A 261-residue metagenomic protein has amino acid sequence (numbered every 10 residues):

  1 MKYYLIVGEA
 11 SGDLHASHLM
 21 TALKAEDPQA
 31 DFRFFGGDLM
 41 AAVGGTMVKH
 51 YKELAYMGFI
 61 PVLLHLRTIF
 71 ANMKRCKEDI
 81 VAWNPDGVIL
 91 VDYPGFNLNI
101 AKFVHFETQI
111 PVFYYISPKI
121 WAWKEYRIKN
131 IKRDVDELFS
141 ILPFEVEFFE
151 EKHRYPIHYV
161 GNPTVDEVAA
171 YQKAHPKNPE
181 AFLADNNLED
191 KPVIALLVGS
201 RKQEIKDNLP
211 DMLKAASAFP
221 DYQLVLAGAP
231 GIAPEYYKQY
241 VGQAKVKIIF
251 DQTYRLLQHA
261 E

Functional and structural regions predicted by a protein language model:
K2, D86-G87, V193, E261: Structural motif
K2-Y3, L188-A195, Y222-Q223: Charged active-site motifs of nucleotide-sugar-dependent glycosyltransferases
Y4-L183, L197-N208, F219-D221, A229-G231: Active-site and donor-binding regions of nucleotide-sugar-utilizing enzymes
W83, D134, E189-K191, Q243-A244 (+1 more regions): Structured helix-beta-strand junction loops
E204-E261: Donor-nucleotide binding loops and adjacent catalytic segments primarily of GT-B fold Leloir glycosyltransferases
